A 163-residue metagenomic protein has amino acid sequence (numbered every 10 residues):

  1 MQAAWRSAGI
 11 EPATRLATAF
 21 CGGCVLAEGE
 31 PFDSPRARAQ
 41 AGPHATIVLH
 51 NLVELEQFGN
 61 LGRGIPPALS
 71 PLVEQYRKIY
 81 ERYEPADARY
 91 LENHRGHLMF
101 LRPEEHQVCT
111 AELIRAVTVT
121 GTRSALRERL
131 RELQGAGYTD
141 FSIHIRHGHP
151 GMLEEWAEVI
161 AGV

Functional and structural regions predicted by a protein language model:
M1-A4, H149-V163: C-terminal helical cap(s) of enzyme catalytic domains, especially alpha/beta-barrels
A3-E132: An alpha-helical appendage that flanks or caps ligand/catalytic pockets
V25, V119, I145-M152: Acidic-and-aromatic substrate-binding clefts and catalytic sites of carbohydrate-active enzymes
A136-G137: Structural motif
